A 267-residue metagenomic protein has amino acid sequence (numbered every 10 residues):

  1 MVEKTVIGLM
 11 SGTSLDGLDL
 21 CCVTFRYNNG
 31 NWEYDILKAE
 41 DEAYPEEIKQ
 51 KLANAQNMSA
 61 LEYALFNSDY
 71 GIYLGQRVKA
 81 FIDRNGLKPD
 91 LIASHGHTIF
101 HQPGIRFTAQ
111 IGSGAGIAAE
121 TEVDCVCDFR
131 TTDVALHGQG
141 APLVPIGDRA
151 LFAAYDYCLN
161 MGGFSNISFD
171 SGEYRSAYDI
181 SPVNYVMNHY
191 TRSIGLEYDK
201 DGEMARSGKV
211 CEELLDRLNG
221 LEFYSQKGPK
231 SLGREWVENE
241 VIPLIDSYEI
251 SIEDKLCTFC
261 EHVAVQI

Functional and structural regions predicted by a protein language model:
V2-F25: N-terminal basic/disordered segments at the start of proteins
V2-L9, P103-T108, A115, V123-Y198: Phosphate-binding/catalytic loop of phosphoryl-transfer enzymes
S11, H95-H97, M161-G163, I267: Glycine-rich beta-strand-to-loop/alpha-helix junction loops that act as flexible
G12, I92, I117, V263: Divalent metal-coordination and catalytic microenvironments
G17-V23, Y27-I36, D41-E42, E173-V265: Conserved ATP-utilizing enzyme core subdomain
D35-D69: Conserved non-catalytic scaffold segment of RNase H-like nuclease domains
M58-G114: Short beta-strand-loop/turn "lid" adjacent to the catalytic site in phosphate-handling enzymes
Y73-Q76, A80, G116, I146-A150 (+3 more regions): Alpha-helical scaffold segments in soluble metabolic enzymes
